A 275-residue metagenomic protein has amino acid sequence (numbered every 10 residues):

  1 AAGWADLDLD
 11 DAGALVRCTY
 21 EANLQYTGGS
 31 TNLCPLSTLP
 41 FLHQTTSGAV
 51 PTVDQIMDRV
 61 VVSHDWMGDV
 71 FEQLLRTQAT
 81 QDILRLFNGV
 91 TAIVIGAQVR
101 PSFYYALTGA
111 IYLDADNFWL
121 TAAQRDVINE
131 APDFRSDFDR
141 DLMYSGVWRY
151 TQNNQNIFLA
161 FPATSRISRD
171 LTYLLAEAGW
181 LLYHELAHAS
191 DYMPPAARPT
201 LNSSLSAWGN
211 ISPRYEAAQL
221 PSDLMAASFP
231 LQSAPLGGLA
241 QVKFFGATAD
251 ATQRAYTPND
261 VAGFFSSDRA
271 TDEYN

Functional and structural regions predicted by a protein language model:
A1, S190, G209, P213 (+2 more regions): Generic low-polarity alpha-helical segments
A1-F103, A197, N202, N275: N-terminal low-structure segments adjacent to metalloprotease catalytic domains across cellular compartments
A1-L9, C18, L120, S136 (+2 more regions): Hydrophobic transmembrane signal anchors and adjacent membrane-proximal interface regions, especially in viral
D8, G13, F103-Y105, H184 (+3 more regions): Broad hydrophobic/π-residue packing in well-ordered secondary structure
G48, T52, S168-R169, D260: Hydrophobic alpha-helical segments with strong N-terminal bias
V61-V70, R169-E177, L181, D268-E273: Soluble non-cytosolic domains of exported or imported proteins
L75-G246: Acidic/His-rich structured neighborhood in mature extracellular/periplasmic domains
V242-N275: Pan-zinc metallopeptidase signature
